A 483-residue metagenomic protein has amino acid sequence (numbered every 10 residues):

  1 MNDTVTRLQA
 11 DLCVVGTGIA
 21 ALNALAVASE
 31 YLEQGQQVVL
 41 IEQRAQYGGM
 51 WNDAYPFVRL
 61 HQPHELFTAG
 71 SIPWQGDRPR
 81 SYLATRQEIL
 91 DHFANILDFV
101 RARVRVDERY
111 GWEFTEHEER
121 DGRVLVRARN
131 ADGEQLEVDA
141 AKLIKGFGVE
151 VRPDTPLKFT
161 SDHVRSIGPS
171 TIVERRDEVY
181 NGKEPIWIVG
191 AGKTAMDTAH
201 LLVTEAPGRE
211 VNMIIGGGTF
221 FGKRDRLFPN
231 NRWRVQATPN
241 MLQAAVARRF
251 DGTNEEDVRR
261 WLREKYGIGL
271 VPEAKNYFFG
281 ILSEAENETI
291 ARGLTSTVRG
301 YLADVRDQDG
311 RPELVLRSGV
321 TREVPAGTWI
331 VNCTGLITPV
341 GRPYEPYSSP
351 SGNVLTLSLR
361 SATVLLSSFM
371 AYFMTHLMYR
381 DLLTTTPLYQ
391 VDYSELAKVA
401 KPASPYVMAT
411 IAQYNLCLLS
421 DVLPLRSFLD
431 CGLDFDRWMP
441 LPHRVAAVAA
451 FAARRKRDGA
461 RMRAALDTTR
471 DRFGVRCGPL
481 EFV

Functional and structural regions predicted by a protein language model:
M1-L12, E30-Q36, L136, V149-V179 (+1 more regions): Extreme N-terminal leader/targeting segments of oxidoreductases
C13-V15, L136-V151, I186-V189, P325-I337: Short hydrophobic core segments
G18-Y31, R175-G222, L365-L418: Rossmann-like dinucleotide/flavin-binding elements
Q43-N95, E174-R176, I214-K275: Glycine-rich active-site loop/strand segments that organize a redox cofactor
G48, H200, A291, S296-R299 (+3 more regions): Glycine-enriched catalytic-core subsegment of oxygenase/oxidase enzymes
D77-P153, G269-P272, F279, E286-V315 (+2 more regions): Feature captures the FAD/FMN-dependent oxidoreductase FAD-binding
P79, T85-H92, K145-A206, V211 (+1 more regions): Glycine-rich dinucleotide-binding loop and its adjacent helix/turn
V235-V331: Long, internal scaffold/assembly segments composed of regular secondary structure
